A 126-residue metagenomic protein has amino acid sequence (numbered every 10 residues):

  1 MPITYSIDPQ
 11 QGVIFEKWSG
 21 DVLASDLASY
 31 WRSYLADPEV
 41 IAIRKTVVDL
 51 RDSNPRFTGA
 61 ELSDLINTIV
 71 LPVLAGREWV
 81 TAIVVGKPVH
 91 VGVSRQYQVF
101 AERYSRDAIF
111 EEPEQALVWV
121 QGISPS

Functional and structural regions predicted by a protein language model:
M1-S126: Amphipathic, Lys/Arg-enriched alpha-helical "gate/interface" segment within cytosolic domains that mediates
